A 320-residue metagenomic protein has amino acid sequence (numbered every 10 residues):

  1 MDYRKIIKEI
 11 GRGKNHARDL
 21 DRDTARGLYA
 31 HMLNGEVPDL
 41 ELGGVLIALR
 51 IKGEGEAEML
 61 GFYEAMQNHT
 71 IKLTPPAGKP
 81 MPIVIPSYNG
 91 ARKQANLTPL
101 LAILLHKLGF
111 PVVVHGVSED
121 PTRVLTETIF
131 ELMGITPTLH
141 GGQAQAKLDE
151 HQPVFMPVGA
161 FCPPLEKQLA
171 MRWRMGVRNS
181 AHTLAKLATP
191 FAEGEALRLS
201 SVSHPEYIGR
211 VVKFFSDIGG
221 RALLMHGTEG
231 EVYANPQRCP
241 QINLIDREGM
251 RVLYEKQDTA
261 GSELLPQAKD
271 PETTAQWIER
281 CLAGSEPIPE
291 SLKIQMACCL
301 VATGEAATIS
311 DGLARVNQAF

Functional and structural regions predicted by a protein language model:
M1-Q94, H106-V112, A260-L265, A275-G284 (+2 more regions): Acidic, glycine/proline-rich low-complexity segments that act as flexible tails and inter-domain linkers
P38-E41, E58-M59, L73-G78, T138 (+4 more regions): Flexible, glycine/charged-enriched surface loops at secondary-structure junctions
V45, F130, A185, M296: Residue-level signal for inorganic ion chemistry
G78-K147: A generic, well-ordered mixed alpha/beta core segment in the N-terminal half of proteins
I85, V112-G116, P137-H140, F155-P157 (+3 more regions): General beta-strand structural signal in soluble alpha/beta enzymes
G141-S201: Phosphate/diphosphate-binding glycine-rich loops and adjacent basic-rich segments that engage nucleotide
G194-A234, C239: Glycine-rich ThDP/TPP pyrophosphate-binding loop and its adjacent helix/strand module within ThDP-dependent enzymes
Q241-C298, A302-F320: Catalytic-core signal marking the mid-to-C-terminal active-site face
